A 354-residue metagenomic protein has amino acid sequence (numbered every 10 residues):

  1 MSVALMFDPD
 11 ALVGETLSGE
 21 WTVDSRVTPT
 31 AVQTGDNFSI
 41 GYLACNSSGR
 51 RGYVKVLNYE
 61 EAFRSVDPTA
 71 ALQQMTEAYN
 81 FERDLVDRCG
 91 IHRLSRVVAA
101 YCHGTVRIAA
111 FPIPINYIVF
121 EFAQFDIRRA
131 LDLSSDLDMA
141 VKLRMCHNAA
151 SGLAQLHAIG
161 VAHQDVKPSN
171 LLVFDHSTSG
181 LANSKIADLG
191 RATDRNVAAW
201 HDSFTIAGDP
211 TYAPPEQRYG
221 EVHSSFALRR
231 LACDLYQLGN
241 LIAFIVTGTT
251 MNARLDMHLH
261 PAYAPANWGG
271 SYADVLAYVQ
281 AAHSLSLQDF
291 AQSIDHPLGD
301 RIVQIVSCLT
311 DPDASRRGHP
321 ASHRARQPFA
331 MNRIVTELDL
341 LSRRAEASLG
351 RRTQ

Functional and structural regions predicted by a protein language model:
M1-A31: Juxta-kinase regulatory segment immediately upstream of eukaryotic protein kinase catalytic domains
S39-R88: ATP-binding glycine-rich loop module of kinase domains
R83-I108: Conserved HxN/HPN-centered segment at the entrance to the catalytic loop of eukaryotic protein kinase-like domains
A110-D126: Conserved short submotifs of the Hanks-type protein kinase catalytic core that shape the nucleotide-binding pocket
M145-C146: Activation segment signature within eukaryotic-like protein kinase domains
H157-D175: Catalytic-loop of the protein kinase fold
S169-T211: Activation segment/activation loop of eukaryotic-type protein kinase catalytic domains
E221, F226-C233, N240-S293: Conserved C-lobe activation region of Hanks-type protein kinase-like domains
